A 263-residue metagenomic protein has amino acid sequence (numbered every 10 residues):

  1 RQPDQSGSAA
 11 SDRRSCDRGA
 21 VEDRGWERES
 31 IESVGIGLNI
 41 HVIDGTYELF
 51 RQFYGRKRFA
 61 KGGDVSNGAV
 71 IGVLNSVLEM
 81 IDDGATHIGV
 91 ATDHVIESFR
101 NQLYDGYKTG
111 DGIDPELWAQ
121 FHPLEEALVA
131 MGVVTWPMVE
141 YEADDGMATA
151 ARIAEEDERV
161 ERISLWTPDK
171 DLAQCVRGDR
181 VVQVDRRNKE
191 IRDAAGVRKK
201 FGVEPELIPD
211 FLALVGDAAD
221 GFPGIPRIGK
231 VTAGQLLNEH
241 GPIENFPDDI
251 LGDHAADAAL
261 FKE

Functional and structural regions predicted by a protein language model:
P3-S11, S15, A20, S30: Short linear motifs in low-complexity or flexible loops
Q5-S8, E32, D220, D257: Intrinsic structural disorder/low-complexity segments
G35-W166, K170-I191: Noncatalytic, basic helical substrate-engagement surface that gates or grips nucleic-acid strands
G37, G84-G89, E156-R159, R177-R180 (+1 more regions): Non-catalytic nucleic-acid-binding/docking modules located in mid-to-C-terminal regions of nucleic-acid enzymes
